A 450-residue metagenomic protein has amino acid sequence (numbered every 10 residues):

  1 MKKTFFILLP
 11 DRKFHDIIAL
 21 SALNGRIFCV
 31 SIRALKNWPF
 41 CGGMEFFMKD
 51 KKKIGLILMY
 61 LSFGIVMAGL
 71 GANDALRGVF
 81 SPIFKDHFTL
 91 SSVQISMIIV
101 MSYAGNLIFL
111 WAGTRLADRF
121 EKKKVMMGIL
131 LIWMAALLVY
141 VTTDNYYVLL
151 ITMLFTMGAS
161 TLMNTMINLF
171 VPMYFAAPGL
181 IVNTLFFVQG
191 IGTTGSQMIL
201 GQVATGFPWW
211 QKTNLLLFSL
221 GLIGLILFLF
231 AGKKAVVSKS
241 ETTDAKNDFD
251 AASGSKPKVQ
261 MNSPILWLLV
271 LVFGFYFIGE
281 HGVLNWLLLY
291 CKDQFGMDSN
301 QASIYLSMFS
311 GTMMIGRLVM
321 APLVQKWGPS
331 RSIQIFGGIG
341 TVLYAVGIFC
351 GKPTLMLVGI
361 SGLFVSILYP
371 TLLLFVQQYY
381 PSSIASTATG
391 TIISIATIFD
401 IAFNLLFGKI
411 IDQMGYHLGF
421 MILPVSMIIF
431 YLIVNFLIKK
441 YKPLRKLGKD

Functional and structural regions predicted by a protein language model:
M59, I65-P82, N164, V283-L288: Extracytoplasmic
R77-G78, P264-S307: Extracytoplasmic gate region of multi-pass secondary transporters
I108-V141: Conserved MFS/SLC helix-loop-helix module at the cytosolic interface between two early adjacent transmembrane helices
F109-E121, R317-G328, I411-D412: Helix-to-loop junctions at the C-terminal end of transmembrane segments in multipass secondary transporters
M153-F187: Cytoplasmic helix-loop-helix junction between adjacent transmembrane helices in 12-TM secondary transporters
T184-K233: Helix-loop-helix hairpin linking two adjacent transmembrane segments in secondary transporters
S330-L372: C-terminal transmembrane helical hairpin of 12-TM major facilitator-type secondary transporters
S382-Y416: A late C-terminal transmembrane helix in Major Facilitator Superfamily
